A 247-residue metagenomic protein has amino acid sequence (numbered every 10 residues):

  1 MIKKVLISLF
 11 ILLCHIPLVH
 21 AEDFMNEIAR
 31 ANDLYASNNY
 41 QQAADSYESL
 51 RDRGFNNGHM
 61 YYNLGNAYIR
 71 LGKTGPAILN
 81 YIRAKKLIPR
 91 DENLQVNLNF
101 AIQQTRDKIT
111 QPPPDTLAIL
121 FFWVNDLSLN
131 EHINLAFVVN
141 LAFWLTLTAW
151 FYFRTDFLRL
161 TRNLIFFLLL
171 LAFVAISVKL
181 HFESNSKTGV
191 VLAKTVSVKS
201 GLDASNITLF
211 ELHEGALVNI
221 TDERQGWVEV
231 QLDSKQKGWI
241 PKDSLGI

Functional and structural regions predicted by a protein language model:
T74, W150-F151, D156-A193, S200-I207 (+2 more regions): Boundary regions of SH3-family modules and the immediately adjacent low-complexity/disordered segments in eukaryotic
D107, P112-F151: Membrane-embedded alpha-helical segments of integral membrane proteins
I207-E223: Conserved beta-strand/loop element in small beta-rich adapter and peptidoglycan-binding domains
